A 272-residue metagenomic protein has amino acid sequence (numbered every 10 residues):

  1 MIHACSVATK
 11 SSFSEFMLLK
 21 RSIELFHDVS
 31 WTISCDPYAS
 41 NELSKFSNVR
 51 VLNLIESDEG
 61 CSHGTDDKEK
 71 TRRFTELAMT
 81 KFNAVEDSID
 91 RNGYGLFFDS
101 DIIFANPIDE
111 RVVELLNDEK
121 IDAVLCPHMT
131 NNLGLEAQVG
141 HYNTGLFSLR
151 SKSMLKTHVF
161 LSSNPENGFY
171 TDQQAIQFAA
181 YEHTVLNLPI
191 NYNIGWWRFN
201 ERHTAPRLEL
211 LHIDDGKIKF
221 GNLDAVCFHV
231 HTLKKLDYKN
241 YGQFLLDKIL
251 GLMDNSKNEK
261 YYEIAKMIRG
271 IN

Functional and structural regions predicted by a protein language model:
M1-D67, D90-N92, L245-N272: N-terminal anchoring/stem segment of glycosyltransferases
S11-S12, Y38-S40, S57-E59, I102-F104 (+5 more regions): Short, solvent-exposed loop/turn segments at secondary-structure junctions
L18, S22, F26, A84 (+1 more regions): Amphipathic alpha-helical segments that form well-ordered structural scaffolds and often line/cohere around active
S30-P37, A123-C126, F228: Short, hydrophobic beta-strand segments that form beta-sheet elements in well-ordered domains
R73-F74: Extracytoplasmic beta-rich repeat domains
L77-N131: GT-A fold catalytic core of metal-dependent nucleotide-sugar glycosyltransferases, centered on the diacidic
L133-L146: A recurrent flexible, glycine/aromatic-enriched loop bordering the glycosyltransferase active site that acts as
T144-N240: Catalytic core and acceptor-binding pocket of nucleotide-sugar-dependent glycosyltransferases
